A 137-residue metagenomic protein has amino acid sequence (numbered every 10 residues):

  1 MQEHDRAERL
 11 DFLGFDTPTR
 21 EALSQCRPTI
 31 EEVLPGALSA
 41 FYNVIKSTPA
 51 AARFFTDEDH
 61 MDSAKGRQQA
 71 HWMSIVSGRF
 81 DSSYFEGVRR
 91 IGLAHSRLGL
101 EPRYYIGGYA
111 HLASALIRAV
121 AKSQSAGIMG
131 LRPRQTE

Functional and structural regions predicted by a protein language model:
M1-L13, T17-P18, G66-E137: Long, amphipathic alpha-helical coupling/dimerization segments that relay conformational signals between
M1-N43: Intrinsically disordered, low-complexity terminal regulatory regions
T17-T19, T29, T48, T56 (+1 more regions): Residue-identity detector for threonine
P28, E32, G36, F55 (+2 more regions): Short, solvent-exposed segments of well-ordered alpha helices
T29, V33-F41, A64-Q68, Y104 (+1 more regions): Residue-level detector of well-ordered alpha-helical segments, enriched for hydrophobic/aromatic packing positions
F41-Y42, K46-V76: Structured interaction and signal-relay segments at domain junctions
